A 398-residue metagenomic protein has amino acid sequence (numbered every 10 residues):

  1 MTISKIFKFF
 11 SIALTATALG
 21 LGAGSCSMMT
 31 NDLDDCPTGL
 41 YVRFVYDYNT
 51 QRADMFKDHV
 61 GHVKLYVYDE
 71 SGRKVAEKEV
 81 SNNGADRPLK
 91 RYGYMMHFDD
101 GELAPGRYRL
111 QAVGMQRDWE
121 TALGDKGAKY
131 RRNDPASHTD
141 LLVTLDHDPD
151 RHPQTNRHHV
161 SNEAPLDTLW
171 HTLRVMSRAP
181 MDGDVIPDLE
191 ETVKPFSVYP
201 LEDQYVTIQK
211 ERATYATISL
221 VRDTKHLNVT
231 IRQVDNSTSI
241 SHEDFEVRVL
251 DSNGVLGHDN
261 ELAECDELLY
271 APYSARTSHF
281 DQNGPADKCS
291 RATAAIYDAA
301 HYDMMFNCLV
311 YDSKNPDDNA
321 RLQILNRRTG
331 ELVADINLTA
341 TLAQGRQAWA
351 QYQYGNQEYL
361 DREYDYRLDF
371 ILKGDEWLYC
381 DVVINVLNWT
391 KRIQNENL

Functional and structural regions predicted by a protein language model:
M1-C26: Sec-dependent bacterial lipoprotein signal peptides
G20-Y46: Bacterial Sec-dependent N-terminal signal peptides
D34-T38, H59, E102-G106, K210-R212 (+3 more regions): Solvent-exposed loop and beta-edge segments used for protein-protein assembly and interaction
V45-D58, T230-S239: Structural motif
K64-G124, I240-W349: Tryptophan-paired
A76-L220: Short, low-hydrophobicity acidic/polar segments
E163-M304: Acidic, serine/threonine- and glycine-rich low-complexity intrinsically disordered segments that serve as flexible
Y352-L398: Hydrophobic, glycine-enriched assembly/anchoring segments
